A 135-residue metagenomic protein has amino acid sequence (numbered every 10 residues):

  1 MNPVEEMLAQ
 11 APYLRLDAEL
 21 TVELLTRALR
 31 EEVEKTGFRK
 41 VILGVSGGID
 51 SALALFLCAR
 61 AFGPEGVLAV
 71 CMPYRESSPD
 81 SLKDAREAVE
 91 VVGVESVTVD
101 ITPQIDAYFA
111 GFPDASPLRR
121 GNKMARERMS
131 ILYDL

Functional and structural regions predicted by a protein language model:
M1-L135: ATP-dependent adenylation/nucleotidyltransferase module used to activate substrates
